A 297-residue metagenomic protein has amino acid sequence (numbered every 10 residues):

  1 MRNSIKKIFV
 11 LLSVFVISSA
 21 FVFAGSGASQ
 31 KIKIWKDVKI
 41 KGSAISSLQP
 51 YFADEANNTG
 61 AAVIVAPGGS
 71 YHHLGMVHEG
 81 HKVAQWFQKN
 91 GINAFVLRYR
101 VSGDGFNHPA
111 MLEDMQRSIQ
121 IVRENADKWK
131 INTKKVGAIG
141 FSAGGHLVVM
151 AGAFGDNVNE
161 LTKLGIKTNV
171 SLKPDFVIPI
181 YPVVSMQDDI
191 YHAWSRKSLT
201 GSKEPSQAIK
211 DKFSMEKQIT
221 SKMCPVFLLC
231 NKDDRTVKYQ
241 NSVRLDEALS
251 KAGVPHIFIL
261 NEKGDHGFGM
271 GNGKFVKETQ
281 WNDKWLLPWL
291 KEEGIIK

Functional and structural regions predicted by a protein language model:
G25-N57: N-terminal cap/lid segment of alpha/beta-hydrolase-fold proteins
D37, P182-Q218: Mobile cap/lid helix-loop segments that gate and shape the active-site cleft of serine hydrolases
Q49-Y51, L112, V243-K297: C-terminal catalytic histidine-bearing segment of alpha/beta-hydrolase fold enzymes
T59-G68: Short beta-strand element of the alpha/beta-hydrolase
G75-V77, H81-A84, L97-T133, N272-Q280: Catalytic nucleophile-loop/oxyanion-hole region of alpha/beta-hydrolase and closely related hydrolase-like folds
Q120-Y191, K210: Primarily recognizes the serine-hydrolase "nucleophile elbow" in alpha/beta-hydrolase and SGNH/GDSL folds
K222, L228-C230, D234: Short beta-strand/loop motif that positions the catalytic acidic residue of the alpha/beta-hydrolase fold
R235-R244: Conserved alpha/beta-hydrolase "acid-adjacent" motif
